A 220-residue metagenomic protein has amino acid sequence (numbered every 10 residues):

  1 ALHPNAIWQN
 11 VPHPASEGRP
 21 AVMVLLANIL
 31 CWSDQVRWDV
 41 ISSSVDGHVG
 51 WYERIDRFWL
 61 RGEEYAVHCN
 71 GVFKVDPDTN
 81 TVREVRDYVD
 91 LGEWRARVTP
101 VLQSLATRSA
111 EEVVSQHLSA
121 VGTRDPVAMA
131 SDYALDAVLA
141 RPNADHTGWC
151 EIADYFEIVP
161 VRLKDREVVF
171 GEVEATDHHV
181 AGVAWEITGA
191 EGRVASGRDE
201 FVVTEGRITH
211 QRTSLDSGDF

Functional and structural regions predicted by a protein language model:
A1-L2, A6, G18, V22 (+14 more regions): Hydrophobic pocket/interface hotspot
H3-H48, P126-H179: A solvent-exposed, acidic/Ser-Thr-rich amphipathic alpha-helical stretch
R37-W38, Y65-G71, E167-V168, R193-D199: Short, surface-exposed coil-to-beta transition loops
S42, V72-K74, E172, E200: Short, surface-exposed charged micro-motifs
Y52-L60, G182-A190: Short beta-strand segments that buttress and anchor functional surface loops
L60-G62, L91-R95, E191-G192, V203-E205 (+1 more regions): A short local loop/turn or secondary-structure capping micro-motif enriched for an aromatic residue
R86-E112, T213-F220: Low-complexity, intrinsically disordered terminal/linker segments enriched in charged and Gly/Pro repeats
A96-S131, L135: Short, low-complexity N-terminal intrinsically disordered segments enriched in polar/charged residues
